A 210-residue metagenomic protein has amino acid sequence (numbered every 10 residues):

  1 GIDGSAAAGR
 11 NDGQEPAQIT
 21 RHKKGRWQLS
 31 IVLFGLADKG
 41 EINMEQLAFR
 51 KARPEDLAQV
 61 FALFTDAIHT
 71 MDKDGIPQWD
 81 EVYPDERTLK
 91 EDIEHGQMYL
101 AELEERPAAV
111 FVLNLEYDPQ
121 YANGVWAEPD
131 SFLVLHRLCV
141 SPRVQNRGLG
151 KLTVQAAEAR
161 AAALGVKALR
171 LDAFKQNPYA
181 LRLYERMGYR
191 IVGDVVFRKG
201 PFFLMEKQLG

Functional and structural regions predicted by a protein language model:
G4, D12-E15: Alpha-helix boundary/capping motif
I31-E55, G210: Conserved N-terminal entry element of GNAT/NAT acetyltransferase domains
P54, A67-D72, Q78-R143, V154-Q155 (+2 more regions): Acetyl-CoA-dependent GNAT
A127-F132, K167, A173-L181, E185-M187 (+1 more regions): C-terminal "cap" of GNAT-fold acetyltransferases
V140, N146-A159, R182-R186: Conserved acetyl-CoA-binding loop-helix of GNAT-fold acetyltransferases
V154, A161-D172: Conserved GNAT acetyl-CoA-binding A-motif
